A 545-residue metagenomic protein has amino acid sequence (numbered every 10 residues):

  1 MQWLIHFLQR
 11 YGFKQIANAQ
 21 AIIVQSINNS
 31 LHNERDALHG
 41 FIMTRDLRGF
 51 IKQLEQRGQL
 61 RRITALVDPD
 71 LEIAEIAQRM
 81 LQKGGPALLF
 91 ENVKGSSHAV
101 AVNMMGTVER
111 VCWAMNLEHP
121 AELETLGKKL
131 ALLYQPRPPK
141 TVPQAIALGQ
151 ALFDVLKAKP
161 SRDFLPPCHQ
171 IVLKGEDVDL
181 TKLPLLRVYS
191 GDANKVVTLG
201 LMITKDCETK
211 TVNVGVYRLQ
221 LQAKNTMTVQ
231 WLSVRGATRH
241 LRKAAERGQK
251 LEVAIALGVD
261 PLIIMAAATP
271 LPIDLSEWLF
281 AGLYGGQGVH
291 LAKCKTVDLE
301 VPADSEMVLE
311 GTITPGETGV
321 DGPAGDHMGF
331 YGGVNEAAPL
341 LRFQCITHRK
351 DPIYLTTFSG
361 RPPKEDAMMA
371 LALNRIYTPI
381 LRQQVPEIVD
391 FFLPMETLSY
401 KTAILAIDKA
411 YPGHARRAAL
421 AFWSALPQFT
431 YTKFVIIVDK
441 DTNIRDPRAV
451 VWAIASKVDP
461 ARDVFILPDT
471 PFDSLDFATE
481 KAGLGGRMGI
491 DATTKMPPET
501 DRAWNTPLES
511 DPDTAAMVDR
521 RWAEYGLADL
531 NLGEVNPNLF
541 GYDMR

Functional and structural regions predicted by a protein language model:
H6-L8, S30: Short hydrophobic targeting helices and cationic amphipathic motifs that mediate membrane/organellar targeting
Q9, Q15-N18, V24: Generic detector of N-terminal low-structure segments
G12, A19, E34-A37: Short hydrophobic alpha-helical segments enriched in small aliphatic residues
I23, N28-N29, N33: Asparagine/serine/threonine-enriched low-complexity, disordered tracts, especially those forming N-linked glycosylation
H39-L340, Q344-R545: Extended, highly charged
